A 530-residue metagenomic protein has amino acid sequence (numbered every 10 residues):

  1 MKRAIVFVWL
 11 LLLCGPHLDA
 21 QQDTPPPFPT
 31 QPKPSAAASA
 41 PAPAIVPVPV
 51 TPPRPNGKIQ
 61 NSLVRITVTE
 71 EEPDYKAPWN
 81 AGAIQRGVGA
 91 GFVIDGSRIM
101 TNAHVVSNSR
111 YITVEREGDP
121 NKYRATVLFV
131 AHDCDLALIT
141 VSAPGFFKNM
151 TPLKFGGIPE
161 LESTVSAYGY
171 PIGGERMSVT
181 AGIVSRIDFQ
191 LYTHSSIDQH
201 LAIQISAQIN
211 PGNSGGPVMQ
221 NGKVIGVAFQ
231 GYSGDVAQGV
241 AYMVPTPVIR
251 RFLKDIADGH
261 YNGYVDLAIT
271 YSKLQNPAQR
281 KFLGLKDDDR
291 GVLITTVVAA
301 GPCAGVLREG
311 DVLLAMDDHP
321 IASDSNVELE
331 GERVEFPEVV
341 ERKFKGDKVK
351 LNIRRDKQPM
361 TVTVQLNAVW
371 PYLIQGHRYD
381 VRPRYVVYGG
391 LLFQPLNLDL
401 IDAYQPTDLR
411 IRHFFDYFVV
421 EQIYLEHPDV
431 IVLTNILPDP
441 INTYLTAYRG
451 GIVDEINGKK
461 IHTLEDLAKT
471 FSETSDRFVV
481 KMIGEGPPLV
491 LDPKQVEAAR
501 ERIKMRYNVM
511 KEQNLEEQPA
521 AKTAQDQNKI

Functional and structural regions predicted by a protein language model:
I5-P16: Bacterial N-terminal signal peptides
Q21-I45, R54, N61, E71 (+8 more regions): C-terminal recognition in membrane/secretory proteostasis and scaffolding
P47-R54, P73-G96, N102, N121-R124 (+6 more regions): A conserved glycine-rich beta-strand in the N-terminal activation segment of trypsin-fold
K58-K76, A167: A short, Trp-centered hydrophobic/proline-enriched beta-strand micro-motif
E72-P73, D95-M177, P211, P359-T361 (+1 more regions): Conserved active-site neighborhood of the chymotrypsin/trypsin-like protease fold
G82-F92, T151-G156, I172, D198 (+4 more regions): Gly/Ser-rich catalytic serine loop of serine hydrolases
I99, I112, P159, V165 (+5 more regions): Generic structural signal for buried aliphatic residues
S109-Y111, F147-M150, Y168-A181, L191-G215 (+4 more regions): Active-site loop architecture of trypsin-fold serine endopeptidases
